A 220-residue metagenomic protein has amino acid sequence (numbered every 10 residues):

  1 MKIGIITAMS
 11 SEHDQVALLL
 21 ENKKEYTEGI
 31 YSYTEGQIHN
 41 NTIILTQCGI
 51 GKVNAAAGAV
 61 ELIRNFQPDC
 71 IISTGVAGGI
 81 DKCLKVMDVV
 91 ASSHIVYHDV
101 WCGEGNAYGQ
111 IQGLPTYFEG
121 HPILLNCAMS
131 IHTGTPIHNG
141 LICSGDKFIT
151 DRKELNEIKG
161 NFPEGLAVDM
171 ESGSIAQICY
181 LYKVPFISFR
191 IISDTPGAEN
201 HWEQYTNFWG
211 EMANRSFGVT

Functional and structural regions predicted by a protein language model:
M1-F66: N-terminal short beta-loop-beta anion/metal-coordinating cradle
I43-C48, L141-C143, F189: Active-site-proximal beta-strand elements of phosphoester/diester hydrolases
G58, L62, I123-C127, M212-T220: Short, well-ordered amphipathic alpha-helical segments that serve as non-catalytic structural scaffolds within diverse
Q67-I72: Proline-aspartate-enriched helix->loop->beta-strand connector
I80-P163, A167: Mid-sequence, gly/pro-rich, charge-dense loop/helix-turn segments that line enzyme active sites
F148-Q204: A C-terminal functional module that forms or caps the active site or interfaces directly with catalytic machinery
P196-T220: His/Asp/Glu-rich mid-to-C-terminal helical/loop segments that flank catalytic regions of hydrolases
